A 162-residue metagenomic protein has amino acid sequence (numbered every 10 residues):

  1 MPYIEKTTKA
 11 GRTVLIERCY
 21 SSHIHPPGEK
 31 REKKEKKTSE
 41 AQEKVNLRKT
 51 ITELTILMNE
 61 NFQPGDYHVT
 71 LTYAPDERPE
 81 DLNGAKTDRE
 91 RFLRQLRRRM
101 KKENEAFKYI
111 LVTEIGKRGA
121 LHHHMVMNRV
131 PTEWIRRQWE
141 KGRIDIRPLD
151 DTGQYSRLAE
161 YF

Functional and structural regions predicted by a protein language model:
M1-I56: DNA replication initiation on ssDNA origins
M1-P2, T52-N59, R94-R99, V130-I135 (+1 more regions): Intrinsically disordered, low-complexity boundary segments flanking structured domains
T7, E17-C19, P27, T72 (+4 more regions): Compositionally biased, intrinsically disordered low-complexity segments
R12-I16, S21-H25, R78, G119 (+1 more regions): A short acidic, often aromatic-flanked loop/helix-cap motif at beta-alpha or helix-coil junctions that lines enzyme
G28, D81, M100, P131-T132: Amphipathic alpha-helical interaction segments
E43-R118: Signature for HUH/AEP ssDNA processing cores
E105-I110, I115-L121, M125-F162: Conserved His + Asp/Glu catalytic blocks
